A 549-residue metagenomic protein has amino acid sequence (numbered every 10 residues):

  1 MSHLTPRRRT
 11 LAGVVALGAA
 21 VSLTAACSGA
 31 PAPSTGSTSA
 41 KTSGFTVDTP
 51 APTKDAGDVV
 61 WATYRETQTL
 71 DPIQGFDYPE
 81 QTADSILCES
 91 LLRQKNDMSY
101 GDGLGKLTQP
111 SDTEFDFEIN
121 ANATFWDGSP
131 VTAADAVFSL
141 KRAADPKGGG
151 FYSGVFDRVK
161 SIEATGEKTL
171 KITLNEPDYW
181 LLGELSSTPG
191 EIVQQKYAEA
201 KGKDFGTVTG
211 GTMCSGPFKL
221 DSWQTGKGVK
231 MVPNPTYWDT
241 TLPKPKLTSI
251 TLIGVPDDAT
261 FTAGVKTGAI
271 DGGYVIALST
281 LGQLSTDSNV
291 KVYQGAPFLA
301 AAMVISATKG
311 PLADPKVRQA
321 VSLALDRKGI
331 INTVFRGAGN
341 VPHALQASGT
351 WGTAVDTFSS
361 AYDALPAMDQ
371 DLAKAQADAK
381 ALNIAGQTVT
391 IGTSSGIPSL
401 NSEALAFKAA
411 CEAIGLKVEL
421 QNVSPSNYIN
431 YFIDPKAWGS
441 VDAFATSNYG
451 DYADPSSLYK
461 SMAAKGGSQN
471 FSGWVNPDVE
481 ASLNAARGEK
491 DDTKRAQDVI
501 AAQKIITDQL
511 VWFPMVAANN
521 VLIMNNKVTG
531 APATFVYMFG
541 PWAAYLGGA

Functional and structural regions predicted by a protein language model:
P52, E419-N422, S426-N427, S457-N526 (+1 more regions): Extracytoplasmic/peripheral linker and loop segments enriched in polar/acidic and small residues with frequent Thr/Pro
V59-T63, G128, A409-A463, A496-D498: Periplasmic binding protein-like
V60-S111, K141, M213: N-terminal lobe/hinge region of extracytoplasmic solute-binding protein
D97, S187-L242, S249: Gly/Pro-rich hinge or "lid" segments in bacterial periplasmic/extracellular proteins
D112, G154-A198, S222-Q224: Surface-exposed binding/hinge segments that line and control ligand-binding clefts or catalytic entry sites
T236-Q283, K417: Ligand-site clamp/hinge motif
T308, L312-G352, S399-E403, I506-P514: Periplasmic-binding protein-like
N340-A381, P398-L400: Structural transition elements
